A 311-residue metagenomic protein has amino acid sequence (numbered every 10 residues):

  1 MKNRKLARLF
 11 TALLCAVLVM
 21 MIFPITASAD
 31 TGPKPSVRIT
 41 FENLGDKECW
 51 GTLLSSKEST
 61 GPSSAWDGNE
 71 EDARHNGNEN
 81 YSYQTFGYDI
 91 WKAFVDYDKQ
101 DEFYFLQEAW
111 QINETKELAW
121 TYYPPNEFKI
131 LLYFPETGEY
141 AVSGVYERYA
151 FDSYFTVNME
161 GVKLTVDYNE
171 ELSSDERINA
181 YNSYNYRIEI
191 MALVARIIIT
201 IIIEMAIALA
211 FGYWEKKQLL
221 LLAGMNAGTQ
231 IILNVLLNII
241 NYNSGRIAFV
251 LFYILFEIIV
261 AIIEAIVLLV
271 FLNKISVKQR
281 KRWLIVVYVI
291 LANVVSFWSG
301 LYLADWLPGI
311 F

Functional and structural regions predicted by a protein language model:
T11-I22: Bacterial N-terminal signal peptides
I22-K34: Sec-dependent signal peptide cleavage junction
P35-N43: A short, amphipathic beta-strand motif
A73-N113: Extended, solvent-exposed segments with strong compositional bias
E108-N126: Short Pro-Gly-centered beta-turn/loop motif in secreted/extracellular proteins
N126-F134: A short, solvent-exposed beta-strand micro-motif common in secreted/extracellular proteins
Y146-A192: Short, aromatic-rich amphipathic segments at membrane interfaces that lie adjacent to a transmembrane helix or signal
I198-A206, A210, W214-K217, Q230-F311: Generic detector of multi-pass transmembrane helix bundles and their immediately adjacent loops in polytopic membrane
